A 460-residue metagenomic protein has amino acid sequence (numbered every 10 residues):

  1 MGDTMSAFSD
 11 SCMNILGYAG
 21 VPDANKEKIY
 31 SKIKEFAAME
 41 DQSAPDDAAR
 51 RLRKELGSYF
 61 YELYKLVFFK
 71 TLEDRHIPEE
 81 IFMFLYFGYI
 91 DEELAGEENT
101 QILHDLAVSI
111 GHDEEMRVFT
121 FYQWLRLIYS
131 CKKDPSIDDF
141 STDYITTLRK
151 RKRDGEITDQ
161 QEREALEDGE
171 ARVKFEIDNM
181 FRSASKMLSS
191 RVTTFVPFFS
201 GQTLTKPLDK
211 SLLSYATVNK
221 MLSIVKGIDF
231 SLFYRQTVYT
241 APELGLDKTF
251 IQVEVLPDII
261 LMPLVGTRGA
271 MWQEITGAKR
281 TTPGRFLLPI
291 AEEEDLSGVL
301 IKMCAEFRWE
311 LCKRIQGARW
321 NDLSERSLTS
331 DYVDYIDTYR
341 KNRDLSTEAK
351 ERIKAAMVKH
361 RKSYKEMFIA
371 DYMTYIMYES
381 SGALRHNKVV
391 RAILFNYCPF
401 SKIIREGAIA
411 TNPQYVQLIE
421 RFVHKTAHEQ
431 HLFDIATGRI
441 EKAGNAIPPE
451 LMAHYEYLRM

Functional and structural regions predicted by a protein language model:
M1, L16-A19: Feature targets compositionally biased, intrinsically disordered low-complexity regions with long contiguous runs
M1-S6, M460: Non-Sec secretion/translocation targeting segments of pathogen effectors
G2, D41-D46: Large, modular interaction/toxin scaffolds in secreted and membrane-associated proteins
S9-C12, G17, Y30, A37 (+5 more regions): Active-site-flanking segments in enzyme catalytic domains
Y59-Y61: Long, low-complexity intrinsically disordered regions enriched in Ser/Thr, Asp/Glu, Pro/Gly
K226-F230: C-terminal flanking tails of non-heme Fe-dependent oxygenases
